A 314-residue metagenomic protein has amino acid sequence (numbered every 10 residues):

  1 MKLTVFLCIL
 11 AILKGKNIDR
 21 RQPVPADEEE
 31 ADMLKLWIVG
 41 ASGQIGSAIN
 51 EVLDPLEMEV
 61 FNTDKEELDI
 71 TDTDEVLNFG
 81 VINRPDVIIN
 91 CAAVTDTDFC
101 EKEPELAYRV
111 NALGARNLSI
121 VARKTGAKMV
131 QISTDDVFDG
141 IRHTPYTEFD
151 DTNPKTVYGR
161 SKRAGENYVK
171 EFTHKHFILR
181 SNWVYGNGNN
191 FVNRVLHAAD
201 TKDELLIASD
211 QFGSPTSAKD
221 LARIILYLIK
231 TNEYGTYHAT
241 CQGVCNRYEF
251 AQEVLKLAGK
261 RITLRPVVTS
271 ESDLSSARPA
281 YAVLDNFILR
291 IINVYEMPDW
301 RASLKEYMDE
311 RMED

Functional and structural regions predicted by a protein language model:
L36-V52: N-terminal Rossmann NAD(P)H-binding glycine-rich loop of SDR-like oxidoreductase domains
A48, I224, T231-S275, A280 (+1 more regions): Mid/C-terminal beta-alpha module of Rossmann-like enzyme folds, strongest in SDR-family dehydrogenases/epimerases
T73-V110: NAD(P)H-binding glycine-rich loop region in Rossmannoid oxidoreductase-like domains and their noncatalytic homologs
K102-V130: NAD(P)-cofactor binding segment of oxidoreductase domains
R109, G114-N117, V137-L179, V184: Catalytic helix-loop patch of NAD(P)-dependent Rossmann-fold dehydrogenases
N167-P215, D220, L226: NAD(P)-dependent short-chain dehydrogenase/reductase
I207-F212, Y237-C245, I292: Glycine-rich Rossmann NAD(P)(H)-binding loop
I262, A280-D314: C-terminal amphipathic/interface module of NAD(P)-dependent oxidoreductases and related NAD-binding regulators
